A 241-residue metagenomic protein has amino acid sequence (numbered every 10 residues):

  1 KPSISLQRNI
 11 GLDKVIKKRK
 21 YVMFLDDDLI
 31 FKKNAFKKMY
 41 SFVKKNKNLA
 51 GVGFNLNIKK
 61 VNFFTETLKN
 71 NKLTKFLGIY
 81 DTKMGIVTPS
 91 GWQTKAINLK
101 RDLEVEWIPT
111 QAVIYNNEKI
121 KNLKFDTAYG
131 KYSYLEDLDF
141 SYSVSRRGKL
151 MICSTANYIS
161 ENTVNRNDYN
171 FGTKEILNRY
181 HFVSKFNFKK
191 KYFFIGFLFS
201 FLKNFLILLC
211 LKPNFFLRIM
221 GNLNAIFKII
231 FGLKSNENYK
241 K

Functional and structural regions predicted by a protein language model:
L6-Y21: Active-site nucleotide-sugar/metal-binding loop of Leloir-type enzymes
R19-I30: Short beta-strand-to-loop acidic/aromatic patch adjacent to the donor-nucleotide binding site
N34-D81: Conserved donor NDP-sugar-binding/catalytic core segment of glycosyltransferases
G51-N55, C153-T155, E161: Short glycine/serine/threonine-enriched helix-capping/active-site loop that flanks the nucleotide-sugar donor pocket
T82-T88, T94-Y115: A recurrent flexible, glycine/aromatic-enriched loop bordering the glycosyltransferase active site that acts as
E106-L123, Y129-A156: A short, conserved alpha-helix in the catalytic core of glycosyltransferases
Y129-S133, I159-H181: Nucleotide-sugar-dependent glycosyltransferase catalytic core
N170-Y180, S184, K189-K241: Non-catalytic, C-terminal membrane-associated alpha-helical segments of glycosyltransferases
